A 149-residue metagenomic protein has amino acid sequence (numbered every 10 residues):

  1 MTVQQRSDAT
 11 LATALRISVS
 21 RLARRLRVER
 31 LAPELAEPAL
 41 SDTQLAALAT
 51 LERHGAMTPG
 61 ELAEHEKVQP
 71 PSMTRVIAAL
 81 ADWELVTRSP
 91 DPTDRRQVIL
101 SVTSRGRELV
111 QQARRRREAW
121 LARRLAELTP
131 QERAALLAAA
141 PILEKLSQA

Functional and structural regions predicted by a protein language model:
M1-D42: N-terminal leader segment of winged-helix/HTH proteins
V3, T10, A14, E29-L31 (+1 more regions): Amphipathic alpha-helical dimerization/coiled-coil segments that flank or bridge DNA-binding/regulatory modules
A12, R16, A23, Q44 (+4 more regions): Generic structural concept
V19, Q44, E66, V110 (+3 more regions): Short amphipathic alpha-helical/adjacent loop interface patches that line ligand and macromolecule-binding sites
L22, L26-E29, E108-Q112, K145: Helical hydrophobic small-molecule/effector-binding pocket
R27-P70, W83, I99: N-terminal helix-turn-helix DNA-binding core of bacterial DNA-binding proteins
A78-L137: Charged, amphipathic alpha-helical coiled-coil/dimerization segments
